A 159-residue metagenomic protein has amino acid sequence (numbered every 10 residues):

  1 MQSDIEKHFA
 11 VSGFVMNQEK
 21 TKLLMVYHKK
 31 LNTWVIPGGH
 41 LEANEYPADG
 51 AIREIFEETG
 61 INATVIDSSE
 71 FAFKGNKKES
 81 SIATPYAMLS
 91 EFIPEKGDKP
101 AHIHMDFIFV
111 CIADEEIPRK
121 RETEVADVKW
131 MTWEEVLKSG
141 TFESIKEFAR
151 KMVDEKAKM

Functional and structural regions predicted by a protein language model:
M1-E19: Acidic, metal-coordinating catalytic segment for phosphate/diphosphate chemistry, firing primarily on the Nudix
I5, V15, K99-A101, R119-R121: Short secondary-structure boundary/capping segments
H8, K29-L31, I36, P100-D106: Short connector loops at helix/strand junctions that flank enzyme active sites, especially segments positioning acidic
T21-T64, S69-F73: Conserved Nudix-box catalytic region and its N-terminal flanking loop in Nudix hydrolases and closely related
G60-E116: Active-site segment of metal-dependent pyrophosphate-handling enzymes, primarily the Nudix hydrolase catalytic core
H104-A149: NUDIX/MutT-family hydrolases
R150-M159: Compositionally biased, intrinsically disordered linkers/stalks adjacent to structured regions
